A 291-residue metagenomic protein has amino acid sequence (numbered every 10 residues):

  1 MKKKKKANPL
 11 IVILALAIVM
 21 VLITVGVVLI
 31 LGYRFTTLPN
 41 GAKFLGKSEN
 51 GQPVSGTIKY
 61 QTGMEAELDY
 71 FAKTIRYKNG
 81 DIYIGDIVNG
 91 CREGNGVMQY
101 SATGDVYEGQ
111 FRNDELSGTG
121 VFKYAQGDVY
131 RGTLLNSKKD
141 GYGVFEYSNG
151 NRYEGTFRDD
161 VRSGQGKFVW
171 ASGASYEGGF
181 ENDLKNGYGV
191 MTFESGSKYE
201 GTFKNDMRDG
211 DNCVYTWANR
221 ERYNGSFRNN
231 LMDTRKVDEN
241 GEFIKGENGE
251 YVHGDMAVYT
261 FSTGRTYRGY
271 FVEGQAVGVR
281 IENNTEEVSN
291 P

Functional and structural regions predicted by a protein language model:
K2-P291: Glycine/tyrosine- and acidic-biased, solvent-exposed loop/turn segments at the edges of beta-strands
